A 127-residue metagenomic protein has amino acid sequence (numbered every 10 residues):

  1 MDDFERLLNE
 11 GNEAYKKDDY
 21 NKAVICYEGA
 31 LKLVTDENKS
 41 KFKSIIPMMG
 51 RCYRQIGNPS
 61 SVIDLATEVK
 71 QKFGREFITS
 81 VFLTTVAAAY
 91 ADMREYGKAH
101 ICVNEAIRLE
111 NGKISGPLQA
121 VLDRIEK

Functional and structural regions predicted by a protein language model:
D2-D3, K22, S40-K41, I78 (+1 more regions): Structural signature of alpha-solenoid helical repeat junctions
D3-K32: Alpha-helical segment of the N-proximal tetratricopeptide repeat
K16, V34-F82: Alpha-helical adaptor scaffolds
